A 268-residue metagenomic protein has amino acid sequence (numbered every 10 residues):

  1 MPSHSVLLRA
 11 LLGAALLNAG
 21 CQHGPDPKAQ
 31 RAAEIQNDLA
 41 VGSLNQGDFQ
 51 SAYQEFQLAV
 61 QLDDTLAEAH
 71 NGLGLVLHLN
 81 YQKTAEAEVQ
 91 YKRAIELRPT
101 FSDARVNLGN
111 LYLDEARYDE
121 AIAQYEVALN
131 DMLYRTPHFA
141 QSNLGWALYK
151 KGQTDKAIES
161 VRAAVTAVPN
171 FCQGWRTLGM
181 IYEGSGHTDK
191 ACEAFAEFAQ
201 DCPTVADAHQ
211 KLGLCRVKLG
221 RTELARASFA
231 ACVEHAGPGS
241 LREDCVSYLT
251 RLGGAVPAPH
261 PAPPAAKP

Functional and structural regions predicted by a protein language model:
K28, L62, L97, D131-L133 (+3 more regions): Structural marker of alpha-solenoid helical repeat scaffolds
N37, L44, N71, H78-L79 (+5 more regions): Position-specific recognition of the canonical hydrophobic site in helix A of tetratricopeptide repeat
D38, G72-L75, N107, N143 (+3 more regions): Canonical tetratricopeptide repeat
V41, L75-V76, N110, W146 (+3 more regions): Residue-level recognition of tetratricopeptide repeat
G47-E55, N80-R93, E115-V127, K151-A163 (+2 more regions): Structural signature of tandem alpha-helical TPR/SEL1-like repeats, specifically the intra-repeat loop/turn
C202, Q210, C215-P268: Terminal, low-structured helical/coil segments at or just beyond the last alpha-helical repeat
